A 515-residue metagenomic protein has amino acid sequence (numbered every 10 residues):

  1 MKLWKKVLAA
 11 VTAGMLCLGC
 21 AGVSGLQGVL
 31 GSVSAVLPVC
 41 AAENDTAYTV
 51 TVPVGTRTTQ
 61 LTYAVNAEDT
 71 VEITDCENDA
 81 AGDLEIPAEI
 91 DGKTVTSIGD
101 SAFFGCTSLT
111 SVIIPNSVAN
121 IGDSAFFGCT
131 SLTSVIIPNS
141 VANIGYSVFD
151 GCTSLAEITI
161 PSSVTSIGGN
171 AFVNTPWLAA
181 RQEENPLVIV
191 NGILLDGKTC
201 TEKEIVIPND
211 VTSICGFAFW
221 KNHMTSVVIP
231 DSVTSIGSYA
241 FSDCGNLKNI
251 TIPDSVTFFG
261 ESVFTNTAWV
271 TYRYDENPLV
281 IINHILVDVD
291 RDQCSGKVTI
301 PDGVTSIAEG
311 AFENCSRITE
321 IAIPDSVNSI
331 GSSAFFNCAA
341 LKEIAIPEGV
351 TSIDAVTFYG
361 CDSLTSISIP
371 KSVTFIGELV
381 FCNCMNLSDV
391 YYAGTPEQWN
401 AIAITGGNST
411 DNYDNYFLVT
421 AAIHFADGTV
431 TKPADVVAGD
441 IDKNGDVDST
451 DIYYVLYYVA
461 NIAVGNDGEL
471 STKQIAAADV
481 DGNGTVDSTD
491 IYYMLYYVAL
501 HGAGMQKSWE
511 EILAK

Functional and structural regions predicted by a protein language model:
M1-E43, G192, H284, W399 (+5 more regions): Gram-positive cell-envelope targeting signals
G19-Q27, P433-K515: Cellulosome-associated attachment modules in secreted, modular CAZymes
S24-L61, E68, A514-K515: Low-complexity, acidic Ser/Thr/Pro-rich repeat tracts that form intrinsically disordered stalk/linker regions of very
V33, E43, E397-D435, K515: Extracellular/surface-exposed low-complexity segments
A42-T59, N170-E184, S262-D275, A403-N415: Short, solvent-exposed secondary-structure boundary motifs
T62-V71, D79-S97, T107-N120, T130-N143 (+12 more regions): Structural signature of tandem-repeat unit edges
D100, D123, S134, Y146 (+5 more regions): Intrinsic low-complexity tandem-repeat regions in disordered proteins
D100-A102, G122-F127, G145-D150, G168-A171 (+10 more regions): Consensus positions within tandem repeat domains that build extended binding/scaffold surfaces
